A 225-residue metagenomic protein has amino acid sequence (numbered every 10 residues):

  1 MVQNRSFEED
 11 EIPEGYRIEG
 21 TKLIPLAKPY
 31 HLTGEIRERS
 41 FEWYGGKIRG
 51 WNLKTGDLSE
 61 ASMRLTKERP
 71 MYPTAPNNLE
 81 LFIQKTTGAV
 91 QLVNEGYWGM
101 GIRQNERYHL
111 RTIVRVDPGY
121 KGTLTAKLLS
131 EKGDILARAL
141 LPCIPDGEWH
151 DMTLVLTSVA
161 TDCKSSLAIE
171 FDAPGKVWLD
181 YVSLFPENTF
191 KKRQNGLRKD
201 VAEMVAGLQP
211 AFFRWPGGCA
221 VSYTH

Functional and structural regions predicted by a protein language model:
M1-E14, S40, K85-Q104, R115 (+1 more regions): Non-catalytic, glycine-rich low-complexity segments
M1-L58, Q194-G218: Extracellular carbohydrate-recognition regions
A61-M63: Small-residue (G/S/T/A) turn/hinge positions that recur once per unit in extracellular repeat modules
T66-K67, W98: Short, P/G- and charge-enriched loop/turn segments at secondary-structure junctions
E68-G88: Short carbohydrate-recognition loop motifs
A89, Y97-R107, R111-E203, G207: Extended acidic/polar, glycine-enriched regions that form or flank non-catalytic beta-rich accessory modules
T224-H225: Conserved small/polar residues in nucleotide/adenosyl-binding loops
